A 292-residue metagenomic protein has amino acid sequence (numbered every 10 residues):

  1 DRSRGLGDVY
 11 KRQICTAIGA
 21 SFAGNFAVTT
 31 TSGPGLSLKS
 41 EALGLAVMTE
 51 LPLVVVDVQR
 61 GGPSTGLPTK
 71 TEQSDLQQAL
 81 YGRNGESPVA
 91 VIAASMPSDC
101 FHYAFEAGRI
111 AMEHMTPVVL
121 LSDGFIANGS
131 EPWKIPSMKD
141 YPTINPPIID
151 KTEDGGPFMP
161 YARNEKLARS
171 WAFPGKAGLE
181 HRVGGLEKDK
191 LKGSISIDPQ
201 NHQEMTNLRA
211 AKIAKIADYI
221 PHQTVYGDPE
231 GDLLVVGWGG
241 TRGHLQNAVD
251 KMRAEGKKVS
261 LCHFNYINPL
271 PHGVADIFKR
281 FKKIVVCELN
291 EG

Functional and structural regions predicted by a protein language model:
D1-L6, Y10: Single conserved hydrophobic/aromatic residue that forms the stacking wall/gate of nucleotide- or nucleobase-binding
D8, G19, L43-E86: Flexible glycine/proline-rich, aromatic-decorated loop/lid segments
K11-I14, G35-L38, L45, R60-T65 (+3 more regions): Short gly/pro/ser/thr-enriched loop/turn and capping motifs at secondary-structure boundaries
C15-F22, K39-L43, S64-K70, H102-F105 (+3 more regions): Short acidic, glycine/serine/threonine-rich loops at helix termini
A23-L38, P52-D57: A short, small-residue-rich loop immediately preceding and capping a beta-strand
T31, V54-D57, A93, V119-D123 (+1 more regions): Short beta-strand segments
S87-R109: Active-site/ligand-binding-proximal alpha/beta "capping" segment
Y103, G108-G292: Flexible, low-complexity linker and terminal segments
